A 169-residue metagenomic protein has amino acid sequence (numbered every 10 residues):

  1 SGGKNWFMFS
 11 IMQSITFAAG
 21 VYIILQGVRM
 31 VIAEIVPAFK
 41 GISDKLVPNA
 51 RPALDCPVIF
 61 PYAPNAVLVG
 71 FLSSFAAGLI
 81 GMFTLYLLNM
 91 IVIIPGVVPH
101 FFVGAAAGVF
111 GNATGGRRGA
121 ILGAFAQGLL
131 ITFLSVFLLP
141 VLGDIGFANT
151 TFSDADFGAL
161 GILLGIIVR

Functional and structural regions predicted by a protein language model:
G2-F7, I23, D55: Juxtamembrane loop-helix boundary motifs flanking transmembrane segments in multi-pass membrane proteins
G2-N5, I93, P99-V103, A107 (+1 more regions): Transmembrane alpha-helical segments and their short flanking loops that form helix-hairpins/helix-helix interfaces
F9-R29: Alpha-helical transmembrane segments
I32, V36, K40, G81 (+6 more regions): Membrane-water interface at transmembrane helix exits
A33-P61: Juxtamembrane inter-helical linkers in multi-pass membrane proteins
C56-L129: Hydrophobic alpha-helical bundle architecture
